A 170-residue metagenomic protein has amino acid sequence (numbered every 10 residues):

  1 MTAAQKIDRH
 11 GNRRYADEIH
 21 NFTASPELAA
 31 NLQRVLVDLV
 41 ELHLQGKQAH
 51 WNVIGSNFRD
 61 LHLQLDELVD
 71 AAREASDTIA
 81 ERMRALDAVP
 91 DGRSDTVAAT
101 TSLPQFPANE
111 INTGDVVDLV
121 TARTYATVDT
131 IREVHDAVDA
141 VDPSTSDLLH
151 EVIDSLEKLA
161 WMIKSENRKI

Functional and structural regions predicted by a protein language model:
M1-I19: Acidic, low-complexity proline/glycine-rich segments
Q5-R9, H43, T101-F106, R123 (+2 more regions): Phosphate/pyrophosphate-binding loop motifs in nucleotide- or prenyl diphosphate-using proteins
R14-V35, T113: Disorder-to-helix initiation segments
H20-E27, L42-L68, E133-S144: Helix-loop segments that flank and shape redox-cofactor active sites
P26-L36, V40, D66-V69, R73 (+4 more regions): Short amphipathic alpha-helical segments with heptad-repeat character
L36, H43, H50, V69 (+5 more regions): A structural signal for well-ordered alpha-helices, especially hydrophobic packing surfaces of coiled-coils
I54-T96: Conserved alpha-helical segments that form or flank metal/cofactor-binding pockets of metalloenzymes
D77, E81-R82, D95-E151: Acidic/histidine-rich alpha-helical segments that form the ligand environment of transition-metal centers
